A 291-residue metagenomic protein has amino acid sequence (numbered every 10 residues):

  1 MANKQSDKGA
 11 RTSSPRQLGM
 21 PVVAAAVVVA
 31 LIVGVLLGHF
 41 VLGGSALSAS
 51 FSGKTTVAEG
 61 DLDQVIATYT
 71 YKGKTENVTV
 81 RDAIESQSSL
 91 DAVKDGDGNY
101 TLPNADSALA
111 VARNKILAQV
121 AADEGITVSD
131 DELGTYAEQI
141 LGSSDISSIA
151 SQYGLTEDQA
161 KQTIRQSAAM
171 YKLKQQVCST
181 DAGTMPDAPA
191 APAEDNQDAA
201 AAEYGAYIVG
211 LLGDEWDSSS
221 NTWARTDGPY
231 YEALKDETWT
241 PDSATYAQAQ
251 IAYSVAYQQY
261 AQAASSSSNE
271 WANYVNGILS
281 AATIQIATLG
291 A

Functional and structural regions predicted by a protein language model:
M1-L102, D214-A291: Short, low-structural-confidence N-terminal segments
P15, I84-P103, D123-Y230, Q250-A256: Charged, solvent-exposed helices and adjacent loops that form client-binding or oligomerization surfaces
